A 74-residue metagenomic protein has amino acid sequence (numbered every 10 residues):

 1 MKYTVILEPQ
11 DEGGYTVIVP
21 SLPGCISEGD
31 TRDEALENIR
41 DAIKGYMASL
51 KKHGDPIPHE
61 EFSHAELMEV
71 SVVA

Functional and structural regions predicted by a protein language model:
M1-Y3, E37-A74: Short, charged, surface-exposed hinge/linker loops at domain edges that act as mobile lids or interdomain connectors
I6-L7, D30: A ubiquitous short alpha-helical element
L7-L22: Short aromatic-glycine-(Arg/Gly/Cys) micro-motifs in beta-strand/loop hairpins
E12-G13, E28, K44, H53: Feature targets compositionally biased, intrinsically disordered low-complexity regions with long contiguous runs
I18, L36-E37: Short, surface-exposed helix/turn micro-motifs that flank interaction/cofactor sites
V19, G29, M47: Short, flexible helix/strand-to-coil boundary loops that buttress conserved ligand/catalytic motifs in alpha/beta
P23-R32: A short, exposed loop/beta-hairpin motif centered on an aromatic-Gly-Thr core
